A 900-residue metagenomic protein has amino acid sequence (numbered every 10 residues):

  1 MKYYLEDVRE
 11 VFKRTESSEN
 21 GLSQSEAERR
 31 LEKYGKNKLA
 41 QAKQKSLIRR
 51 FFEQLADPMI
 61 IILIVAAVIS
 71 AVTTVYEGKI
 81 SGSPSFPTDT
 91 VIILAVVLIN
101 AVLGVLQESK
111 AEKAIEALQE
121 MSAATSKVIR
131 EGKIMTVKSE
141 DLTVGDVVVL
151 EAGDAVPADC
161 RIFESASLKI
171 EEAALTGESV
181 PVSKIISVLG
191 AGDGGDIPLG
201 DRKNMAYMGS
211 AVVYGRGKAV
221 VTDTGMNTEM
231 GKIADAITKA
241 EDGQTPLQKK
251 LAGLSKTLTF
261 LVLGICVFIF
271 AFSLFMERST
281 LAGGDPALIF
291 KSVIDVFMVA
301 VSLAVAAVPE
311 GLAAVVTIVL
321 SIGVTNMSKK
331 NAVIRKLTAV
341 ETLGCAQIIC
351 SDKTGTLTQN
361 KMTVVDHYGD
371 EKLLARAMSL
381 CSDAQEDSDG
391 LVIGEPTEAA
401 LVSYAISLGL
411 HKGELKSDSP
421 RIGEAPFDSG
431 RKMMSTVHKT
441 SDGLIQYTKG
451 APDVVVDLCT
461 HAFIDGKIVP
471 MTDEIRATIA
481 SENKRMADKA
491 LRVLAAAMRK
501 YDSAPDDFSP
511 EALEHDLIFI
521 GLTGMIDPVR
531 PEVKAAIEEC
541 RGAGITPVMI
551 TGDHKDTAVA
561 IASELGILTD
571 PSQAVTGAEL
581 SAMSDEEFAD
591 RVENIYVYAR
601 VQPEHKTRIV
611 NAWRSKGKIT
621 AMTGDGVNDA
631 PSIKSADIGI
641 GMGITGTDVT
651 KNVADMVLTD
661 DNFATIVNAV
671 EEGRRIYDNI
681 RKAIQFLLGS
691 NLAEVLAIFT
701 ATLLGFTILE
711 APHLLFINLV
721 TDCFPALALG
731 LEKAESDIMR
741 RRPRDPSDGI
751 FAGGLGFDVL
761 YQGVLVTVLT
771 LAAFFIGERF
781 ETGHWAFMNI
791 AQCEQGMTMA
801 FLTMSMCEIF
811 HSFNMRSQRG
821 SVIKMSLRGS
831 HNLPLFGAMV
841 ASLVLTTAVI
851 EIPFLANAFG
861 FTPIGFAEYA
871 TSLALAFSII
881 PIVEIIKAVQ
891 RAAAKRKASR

Functional and structural regions predicted by a protein language model:
M1-P743, D748-F751, V764, F801 (+1 more regions): Conserved cytosolic headpiece of P-type ATPases
K79-I80, D758-A773, M806: Alpha-helical transmembrane segments of multi-pass integral membrane proteins
T702-E710, I776-G796: Helix-coil boundary and interhelical linker segments in multi-pass alpha-helical membrane proteins
T721, M797-S812: Generic alpha-helical transmembrane segments
F813-S817: A compositional/sequence signature of small-hydrophobic, Ser/Thr/Pro-rich patches that often harbor a TxxH
